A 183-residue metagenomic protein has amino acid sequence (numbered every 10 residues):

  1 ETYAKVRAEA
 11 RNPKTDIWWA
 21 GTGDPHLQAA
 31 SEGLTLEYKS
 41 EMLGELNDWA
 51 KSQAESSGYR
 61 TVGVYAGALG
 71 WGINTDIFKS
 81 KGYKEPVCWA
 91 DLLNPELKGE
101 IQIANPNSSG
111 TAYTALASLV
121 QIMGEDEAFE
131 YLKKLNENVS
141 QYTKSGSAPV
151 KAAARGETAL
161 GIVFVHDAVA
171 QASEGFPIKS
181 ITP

Functional and structural regions predicted by a protein language model:
E1-A4, K14-E157: Extracytoplasmic ligand-binding site segments that recognize negatively charged/polar headgroups
R7-R11: Charged, often glycine-rich, active-site loop that binds/positions anionic groups
D24-Q28, A154, T158-I178: A ligand-binding cleft/hinge motif common to bilobed small-molecule-binding domains
S147-K151, E174-P183: Extracytoplasmic/periplasmic substrate-recognition and gating elements
